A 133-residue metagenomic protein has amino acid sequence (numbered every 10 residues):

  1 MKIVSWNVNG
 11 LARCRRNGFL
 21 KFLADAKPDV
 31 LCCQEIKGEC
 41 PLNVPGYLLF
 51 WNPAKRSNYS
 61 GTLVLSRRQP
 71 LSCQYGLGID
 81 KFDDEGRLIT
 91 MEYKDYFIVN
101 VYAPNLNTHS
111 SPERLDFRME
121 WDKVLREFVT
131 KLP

Functional and structural regions predicted by a protein language model:
M1-V44, A54-S60: N-terminal, active-site-proximal structural segment of metallo-dependent hydrolase catalytic domains
W6-R13, G76-L77, D116-M119: Short, flexible loop segments at the rims of nucleotide/cofactor-binding pockets, characterized by
R15-R16, D84, L125: Amphipathic coiled-coil/heptad-repeat helices and related helical stalk/stem segments that mediate oligomerization
D25-K27, Y75, Y96, L125: Short linear sequence motif anchored by a di-proline
I36-G38, L42-S110: Structured beta-strand-rich core segments of catalytic domains in phosphoester-bond hydrolases
L115-P133: A long, amphipathic alpha-helix that forms part of the scaffold/cap immediately adjacent to metal-dependent active
